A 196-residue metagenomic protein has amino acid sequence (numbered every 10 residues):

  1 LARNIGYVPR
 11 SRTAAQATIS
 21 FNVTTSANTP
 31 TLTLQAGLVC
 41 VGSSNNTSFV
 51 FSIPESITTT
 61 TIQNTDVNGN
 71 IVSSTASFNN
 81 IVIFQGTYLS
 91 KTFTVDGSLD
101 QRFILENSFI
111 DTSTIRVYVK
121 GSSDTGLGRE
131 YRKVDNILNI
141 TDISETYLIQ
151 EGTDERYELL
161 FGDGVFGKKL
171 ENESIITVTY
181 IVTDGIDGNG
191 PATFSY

Functional and structural regions predicted by a protein language model:
L1-Y196: Signature of Asx- and small-polar-rich beta-strand/turn repeats characteristic of beta-solenoid architectures
